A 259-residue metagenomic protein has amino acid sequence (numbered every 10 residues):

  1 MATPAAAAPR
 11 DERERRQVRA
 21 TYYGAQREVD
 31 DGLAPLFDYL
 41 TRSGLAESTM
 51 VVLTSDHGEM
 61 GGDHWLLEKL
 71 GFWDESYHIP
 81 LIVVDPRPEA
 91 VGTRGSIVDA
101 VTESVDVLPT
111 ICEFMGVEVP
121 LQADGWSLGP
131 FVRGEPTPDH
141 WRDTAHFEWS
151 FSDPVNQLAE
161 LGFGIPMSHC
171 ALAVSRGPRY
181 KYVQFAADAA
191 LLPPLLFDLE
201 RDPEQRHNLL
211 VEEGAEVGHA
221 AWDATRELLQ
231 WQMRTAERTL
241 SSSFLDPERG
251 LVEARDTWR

Functional and structural regions predicted by a protein language model:
M1-Q17, M60-D63, R206: Active-site His/acidic residue clusters
A2-R10, L209-R259: Long, internal low-complexity/basic segments
A6-T49, W231-Q232: A long, amphipathic alpha-helix that forms part of the scaffold/cap immediately adjacent to metal-dependent active
E12-A25, E68, A90-T102, F114-V119 (+1 more regions): Active-site rim elements
Y22, Q26-V29, L33, M50-S55 (+3 more regions): Beta-strand elements within well-structured catalytic alpha/beta cores of enzymes that handle phosphate/sulfate esters
D38-D99, E103: Histidine-centered active-site microenvironments of extracellular/periplasmic hydrolases and transferases
E47-V52, T93-A173, A220, L240-P247: Polar, surface-exposed loop/tail segments that function as active-site lids or cofactor/substrate-recognition elements
D74, W149-V211, R249, A254-R259: C-terminal, low-complexity/hydrophilic appendages and adjacent surface loops of extracellular/periplasmic anionic
